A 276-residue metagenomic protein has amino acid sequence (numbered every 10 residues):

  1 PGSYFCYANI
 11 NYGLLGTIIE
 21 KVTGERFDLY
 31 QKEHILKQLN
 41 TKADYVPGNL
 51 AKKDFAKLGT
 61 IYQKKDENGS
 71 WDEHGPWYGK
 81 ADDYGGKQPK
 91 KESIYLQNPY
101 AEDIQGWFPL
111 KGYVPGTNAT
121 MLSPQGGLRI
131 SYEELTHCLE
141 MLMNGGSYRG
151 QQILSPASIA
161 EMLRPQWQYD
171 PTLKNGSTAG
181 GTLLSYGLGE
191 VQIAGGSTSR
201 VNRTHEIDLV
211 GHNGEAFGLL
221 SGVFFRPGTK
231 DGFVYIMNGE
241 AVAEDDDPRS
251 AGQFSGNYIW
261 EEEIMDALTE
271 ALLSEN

Functional and structural regions predicted by a protein language model:
P1-L209: Short, surface-exposed loop or secondary-structure junction motifs that flank catalytic or metal-binding residues
N11-Y12, L142, A216-G218, G239-V242: Solvent-exposed loop/turn segments at secondary-structure junctions within structured extracellular/periplasmic domains
E33, L154, Y235-M237, D246-S255: Composition- and surface-driven signal marking solvent-exposed, interaction-prone regions in large proteins
I130, T182-L184, A216-F217, F225-T229: Extracellular/periplasmic catalytic domains that process cell-envelope and extracellular macromolecules
L163-G176, G181, G195, R203 (+1 more regions): Short, gly/Ser/Thr-rich active-site loops of penicillin-recognizing serine hydrolases
P171-T172, G218-L220: A short, acidic/glycine-rich surface segment
V210-G214: Short beta-strand segments that buttress and anchor functional surface loops
L220-R226, K230-D245: Short, well-ordered beta-strand elements
